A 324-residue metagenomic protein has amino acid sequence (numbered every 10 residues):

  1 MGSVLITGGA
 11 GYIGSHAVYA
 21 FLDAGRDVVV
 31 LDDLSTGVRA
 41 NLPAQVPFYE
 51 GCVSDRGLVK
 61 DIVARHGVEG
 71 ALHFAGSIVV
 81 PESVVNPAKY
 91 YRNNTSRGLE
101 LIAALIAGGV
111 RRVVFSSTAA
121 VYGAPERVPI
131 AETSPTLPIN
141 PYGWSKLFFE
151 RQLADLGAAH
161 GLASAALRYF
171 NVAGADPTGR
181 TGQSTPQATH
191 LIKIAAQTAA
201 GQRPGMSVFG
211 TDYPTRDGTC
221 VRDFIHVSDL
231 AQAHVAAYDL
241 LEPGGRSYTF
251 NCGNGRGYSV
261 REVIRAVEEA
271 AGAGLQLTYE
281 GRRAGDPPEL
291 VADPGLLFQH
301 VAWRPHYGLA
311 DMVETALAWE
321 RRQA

Functional and structural regions predicted by a protein language model:
M1-A175: N-terminal Rossmann-like NAD(P)+-binding domain of SDR-like oxidoreductases, especially those catalyzing
R39, F170-L191, G201-R222: Short, flexible, glycine-rich and Lys/Arg-enriched loop motifs at helix boundaries that contact anionic partners
P47, V85, K89, E126-R127 (+8 more regions): Short capping/connector residues at structural and topological boundaries
G51, S184-A188, R256, P305: Residue-level signature of the cytosolic catalytic core of signaling kinases
Y91, I139-L147, T181-K193, D223-F224: Short-chain dehydrogenase/reductase
I194-A324: C-terminal substrate-binding subdomain of Rossmann-fold SDR/epimerase-dehydratase oxidoreductases
